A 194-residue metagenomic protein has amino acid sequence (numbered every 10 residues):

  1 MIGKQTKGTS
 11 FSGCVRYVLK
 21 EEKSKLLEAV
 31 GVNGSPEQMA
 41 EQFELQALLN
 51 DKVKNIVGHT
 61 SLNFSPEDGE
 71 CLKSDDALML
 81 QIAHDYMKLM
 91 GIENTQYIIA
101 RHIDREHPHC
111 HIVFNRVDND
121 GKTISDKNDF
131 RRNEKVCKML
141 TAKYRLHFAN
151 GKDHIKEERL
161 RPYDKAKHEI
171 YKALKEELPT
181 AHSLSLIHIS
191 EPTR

Functional and structural regions predicted by a protein language model:
M1-S190, R194: N-terminal nicking endonuclease/strand-transfer module with a His-rich metal-binding environment and a catalytic Tyr
